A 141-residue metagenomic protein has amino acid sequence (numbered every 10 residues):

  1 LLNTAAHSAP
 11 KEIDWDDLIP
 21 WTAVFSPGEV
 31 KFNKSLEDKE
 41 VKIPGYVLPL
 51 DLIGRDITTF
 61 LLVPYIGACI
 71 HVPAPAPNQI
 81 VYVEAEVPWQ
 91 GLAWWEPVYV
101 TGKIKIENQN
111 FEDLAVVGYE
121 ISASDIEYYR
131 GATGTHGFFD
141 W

Functional and structural regions predicted by a protein language model:
L2-W141: OB-fold and OB-like single-stranded nucleic-acid-recognition modules and their adjacent interaction interfaces
